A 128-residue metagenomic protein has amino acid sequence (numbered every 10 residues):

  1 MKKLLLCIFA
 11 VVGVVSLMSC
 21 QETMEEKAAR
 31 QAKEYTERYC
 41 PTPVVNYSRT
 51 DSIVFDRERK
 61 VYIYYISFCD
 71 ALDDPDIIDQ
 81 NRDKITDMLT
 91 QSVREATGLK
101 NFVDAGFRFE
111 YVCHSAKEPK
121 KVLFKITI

Functional and structural regions predicted by a protein language model:
M1-L4: Positively charged n-region of N-terminal signal peptides that target proteins for export
L6-V11: Sec-dependent N-terminal signal peptides
V15-S19: C-terminal motif of bacterial Sec signal peptides marking the signal peptidase cleavage site
Q21-M24: Bacterial signal peptide processing site
A29-R49: Post-signal peptide N-terminal segment of mature Sec-exported envelope proteins
V44-D70: Short edge beta-strands and adjacent turn/loop segments
D74-K100: Short, non-transmembrane amphipathic alpha-helical segments
T90-V122: A short amphipathic beta-strand at an alpha->beta junction
